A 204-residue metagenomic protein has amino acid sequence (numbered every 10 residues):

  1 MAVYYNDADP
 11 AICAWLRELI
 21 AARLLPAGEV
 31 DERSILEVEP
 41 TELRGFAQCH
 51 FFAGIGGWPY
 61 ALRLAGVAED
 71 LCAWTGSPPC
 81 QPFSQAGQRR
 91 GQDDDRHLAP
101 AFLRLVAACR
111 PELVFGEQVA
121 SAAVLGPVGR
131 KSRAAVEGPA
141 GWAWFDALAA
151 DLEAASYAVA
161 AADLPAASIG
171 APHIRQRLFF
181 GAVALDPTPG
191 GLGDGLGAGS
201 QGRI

Functional and structural regions predicted by a protein language model:
M1-P40, Q48-D70: Conserved S-adenosyl-L-methionine
P40-R44, R63-A73, P78-I204: Class I S-adenosyl-L-methionine
